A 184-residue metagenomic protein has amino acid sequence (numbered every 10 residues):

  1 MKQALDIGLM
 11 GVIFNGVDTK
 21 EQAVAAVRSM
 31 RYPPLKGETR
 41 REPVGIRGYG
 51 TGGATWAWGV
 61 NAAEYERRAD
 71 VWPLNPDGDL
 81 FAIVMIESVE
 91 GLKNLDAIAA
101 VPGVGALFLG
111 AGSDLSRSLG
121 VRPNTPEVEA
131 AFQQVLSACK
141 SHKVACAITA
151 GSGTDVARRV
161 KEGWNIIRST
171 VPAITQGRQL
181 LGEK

Functional and structural regions predicted by a protein language model:
M1-Q3, V89-V101, G151-A157: Short, acidic/polar
D6-G11, R31-Y32, A100-L107, K161-I167: Glycine-enriched alpha-helix->loop->beta-strand junction motifs that scaffold or abut catalytic
M10-I13, F81-M85, G105-L107, K143-A147 (+1 more regions): Structural preference for beta-strand elements that scaffold enzyme active sites
G11-P102: Conserved anion-binding
G11-Q22, L107-S118, N165-G182: Glycine-rich phosphate-binding active-site loops on the catalytic face of alpha/beta enzymes
E38-R67, I86, E129-K184: C-terminal alpha-helical cap/extension of soluble enzyme domains
G112-S137: A C-terminal functional module that forms or caps the active site or interfaces directly with catalytic machinery
